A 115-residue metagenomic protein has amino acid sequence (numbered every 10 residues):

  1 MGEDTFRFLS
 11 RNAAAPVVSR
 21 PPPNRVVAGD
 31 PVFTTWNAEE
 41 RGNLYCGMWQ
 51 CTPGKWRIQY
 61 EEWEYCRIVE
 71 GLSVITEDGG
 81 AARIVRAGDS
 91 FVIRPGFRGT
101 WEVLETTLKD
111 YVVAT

Functional and structural regions predicted by a protein language model:
M1-N43: A short, N-terminal "cap"/entry segment at the start of jelly-roll beta-barrel domains of the cupin/DSBH fold
E40-Y60, R94-P95: Conserved short histidine dyad/triad with adjacent acidic residue
C46-M48, Y65, S90: Conserved hydrophobic/aromatic beta-strand scaffold that supports enzyme active sites
C51, Y60-I75: Short, conserved beta-strand element in jelly-roll/cupin
T52, A81, F97, T106-T107: A generic "binding-loop/recognition-motif" signal
G79-P95: Short acidic-glycine-tyrosine-enriched beta hairpin
V92, G99, E105-T115: A short hydrophobic beta-strand segment most commonly corresponding to one strand of the jelly-roll/cupin
